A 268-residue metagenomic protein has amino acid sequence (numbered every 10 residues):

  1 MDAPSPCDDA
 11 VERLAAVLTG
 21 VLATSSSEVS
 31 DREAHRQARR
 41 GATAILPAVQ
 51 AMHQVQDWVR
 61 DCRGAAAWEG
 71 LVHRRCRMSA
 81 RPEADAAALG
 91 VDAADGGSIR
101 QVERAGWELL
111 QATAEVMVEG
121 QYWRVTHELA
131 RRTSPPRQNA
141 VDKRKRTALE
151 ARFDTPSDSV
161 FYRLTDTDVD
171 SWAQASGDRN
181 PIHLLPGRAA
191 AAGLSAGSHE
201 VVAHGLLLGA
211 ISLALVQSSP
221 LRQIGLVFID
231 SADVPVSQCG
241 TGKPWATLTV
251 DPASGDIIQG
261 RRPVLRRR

Functional and structural regions predicted by a protein language model:
M1-G90, A192-G193: Hydrophobic, proline/glycine-rich low-complexity stretches
D2-Q37, R152-H204, L208: A contiguous, surface-exposed recognition patch within enzymatic or periplasmic domains that forms
E33-V49, Q101-R104, R152-F153, V216-S219 (+1 more regions): Short, surface-exposed loop and linker segments with low hydrophobicity and enrichment for Pro/Ser/Thr
W58-A66, T147-E150, S212-L215: Intrinsically disordered, low-complexity boundary segments flanking structured domains
V72-L164, D230-V234, C239-R268: HotDog/MaoC-like acyl-thioester-processing domains
D166-I257: Acidic/His-leaning functional-site neighborhoods
